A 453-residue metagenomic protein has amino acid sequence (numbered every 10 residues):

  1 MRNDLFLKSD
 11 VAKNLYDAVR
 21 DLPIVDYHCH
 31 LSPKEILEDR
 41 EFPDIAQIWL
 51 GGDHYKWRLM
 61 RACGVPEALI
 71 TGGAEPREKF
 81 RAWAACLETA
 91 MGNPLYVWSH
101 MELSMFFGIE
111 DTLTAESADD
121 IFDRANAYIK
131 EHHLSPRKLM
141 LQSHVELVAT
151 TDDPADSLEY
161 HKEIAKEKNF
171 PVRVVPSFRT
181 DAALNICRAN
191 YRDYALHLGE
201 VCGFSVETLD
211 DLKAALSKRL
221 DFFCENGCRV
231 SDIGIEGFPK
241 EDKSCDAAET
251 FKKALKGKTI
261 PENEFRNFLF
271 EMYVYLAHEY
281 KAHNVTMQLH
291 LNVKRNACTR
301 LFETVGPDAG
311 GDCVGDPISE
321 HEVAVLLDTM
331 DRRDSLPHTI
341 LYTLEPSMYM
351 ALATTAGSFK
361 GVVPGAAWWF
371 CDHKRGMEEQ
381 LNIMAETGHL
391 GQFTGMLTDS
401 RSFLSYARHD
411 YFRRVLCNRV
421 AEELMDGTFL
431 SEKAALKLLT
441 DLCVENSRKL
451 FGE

Functional and structural regions predicted by a protein language model:
M1-H283, S335-P337, L341-P346, A353-E453: Metal-cofactor-binding active-site regions of metalloenzymes
M287-L289: C-terminal amphipathic alpha-helical interaction region
N296-A367, G388: Active-site-proximal binding-pocket segments
